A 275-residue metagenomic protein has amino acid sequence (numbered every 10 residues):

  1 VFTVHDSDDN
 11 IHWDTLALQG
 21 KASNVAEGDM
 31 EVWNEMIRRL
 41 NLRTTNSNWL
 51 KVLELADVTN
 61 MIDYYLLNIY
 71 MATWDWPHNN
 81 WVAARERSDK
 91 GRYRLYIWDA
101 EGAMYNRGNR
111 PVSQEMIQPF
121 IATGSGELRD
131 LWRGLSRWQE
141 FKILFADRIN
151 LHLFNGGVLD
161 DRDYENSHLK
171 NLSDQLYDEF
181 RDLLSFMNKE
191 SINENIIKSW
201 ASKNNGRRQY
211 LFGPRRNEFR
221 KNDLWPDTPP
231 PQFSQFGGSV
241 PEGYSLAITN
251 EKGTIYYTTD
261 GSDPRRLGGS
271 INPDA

Functional and structural regions predicted by a protein language model:
V1, N80-V82, R92-Y96, P231 (+2 more regions): Beta-sheet entry/capping signal
F2-M71, R87-S88, F120: ATP-dependent phospho-/nucleotidyl transfer catalytic cores
T3, A17, N60-Y64, V82-A83 (+4 more regions): Structural recognition of the beta-strand scaffold that forms the well-ordered cores of secreted hydrolase catalytic
D8-N10, S23, W76, A100-A103: Solvent-exposed loop/turn segments at secondary-structure junctions within structured extracellular/periplasmic domains
D57-Y64, W74, G206-Q209, G213-R216: P-loop NTPase catalytic cores that bind/hydrolyze ATP
T73, H78-R87: Catalytic-loop signature of eukaryotic-like protein kinases
S88-D223: C-terminal catalytic region of ATP-dependent kinase domains
N195-A275: Short, compositionally stereotyped local motifs that mark structural "simplifiers"
